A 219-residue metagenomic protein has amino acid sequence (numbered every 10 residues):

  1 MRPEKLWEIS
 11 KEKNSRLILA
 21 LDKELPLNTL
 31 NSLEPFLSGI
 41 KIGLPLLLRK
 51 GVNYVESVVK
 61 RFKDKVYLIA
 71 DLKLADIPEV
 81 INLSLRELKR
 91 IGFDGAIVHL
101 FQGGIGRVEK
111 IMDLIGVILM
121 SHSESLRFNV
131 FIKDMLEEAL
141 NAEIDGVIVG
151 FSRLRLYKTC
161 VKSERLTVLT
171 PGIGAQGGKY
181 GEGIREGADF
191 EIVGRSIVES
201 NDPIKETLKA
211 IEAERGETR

Functional and structural regions predicted by a protein language model:
M1-I69, D76-P78, G92-F93, F131 (+4 more regions): Conserved N-terminal beta1-alpha1 strand-loop-helix module at the mouth
E12-S15, D76-R155, E164-R165: Conserved anion-binding
S15-L21, I40-I42, L68-L72, A96-V98 (+4 more regions): Hydrophobic faces of well-ordered beta-strands that scaffold small-molecule active sites in alpha/beta enzyme cores
A20-E24, G43-L47, K73-A75, F101 (+4 more regions): Active-site beta-loop-alpha junctions enriched in small/polar residues
P26-L27, G51-V55, G104-R107, L154-K158 (+1 more regions): Short, well-ordered alpha-helical microsegments
V52-L72, E109-L119, K158-A175: Alpha-helix-loop-beta-strand connector modules within alpha/beta enzyme cores
E79-E87, Y157-V161, A175-D189: Catalytic cores of alpha/beta
G95-G104, I173-Y180, G187-E206: Glycine-rich phosphate-binding active-site loops on the catalytic face of alpha/beta enzymes
